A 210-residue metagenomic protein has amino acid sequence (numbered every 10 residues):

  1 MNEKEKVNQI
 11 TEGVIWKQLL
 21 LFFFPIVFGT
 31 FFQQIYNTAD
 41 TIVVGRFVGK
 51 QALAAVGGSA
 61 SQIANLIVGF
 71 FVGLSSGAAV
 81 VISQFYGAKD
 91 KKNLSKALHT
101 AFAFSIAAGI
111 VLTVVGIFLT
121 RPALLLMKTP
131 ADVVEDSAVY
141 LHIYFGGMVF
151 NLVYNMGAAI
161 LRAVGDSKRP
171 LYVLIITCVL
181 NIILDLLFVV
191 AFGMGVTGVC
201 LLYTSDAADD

Functional and structural regions predicted by a protein language model:
M1-F23, I82-G147, I183, A191-D206: Short alpha-helical transmembrane segments in multi-pass integral membrane proteins
W16-I35, I63-F70, G146: Residue-level signal for short hydrophobic patches within transmembrane helices of multi-pass membrane transporters
L21, V44-N65, A131-D136, V196-L201: Interfacial/gating helices of multi-pass transporter permease domains
V27, F31, I35, A39 (+7 more regions): Generic alpha-helical transmembrane segments of integral inner-membrane proteins, especially permease/transport modules
F31, I35-A54, L124-A131, L187-V196: Helix-terminus/linker motif at the lipid-water interface of multi-pass membrane proteins
L53-V114, N151-P170: Small-residue-rich hydrophobic transmembrane alpha-helices
S75, I143-R162, P170-C178, V199-S205: Short runs within selected transmembrane alpha-helices of multi-pass transporters and secretion channels
G157-G165, D185-M194: Membrane-water interface regions at transmembrane-helix termini and the short interhelical loops of multi-pass membrane
